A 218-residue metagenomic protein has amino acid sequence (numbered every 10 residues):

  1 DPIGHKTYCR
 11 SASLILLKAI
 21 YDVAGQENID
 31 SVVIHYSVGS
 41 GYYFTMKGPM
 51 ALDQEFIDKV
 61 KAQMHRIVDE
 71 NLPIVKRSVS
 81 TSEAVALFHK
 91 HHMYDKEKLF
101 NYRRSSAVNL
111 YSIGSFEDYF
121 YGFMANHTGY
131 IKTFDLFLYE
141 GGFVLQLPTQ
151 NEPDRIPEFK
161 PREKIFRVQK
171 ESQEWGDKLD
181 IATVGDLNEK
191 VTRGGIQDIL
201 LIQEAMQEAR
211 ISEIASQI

Functional and structural regions predicted by a protein language model:
D1-T7, A19, V23, N28-G39 (+1 more regions): Auxiliary tRNA-acceptor-end handling modules of aminoacyl-tRNA synthetases
S11-A19: Short amphipathic alpha-helical face segments that pack within enzyme cores and frequently flank/anchor catalytic
